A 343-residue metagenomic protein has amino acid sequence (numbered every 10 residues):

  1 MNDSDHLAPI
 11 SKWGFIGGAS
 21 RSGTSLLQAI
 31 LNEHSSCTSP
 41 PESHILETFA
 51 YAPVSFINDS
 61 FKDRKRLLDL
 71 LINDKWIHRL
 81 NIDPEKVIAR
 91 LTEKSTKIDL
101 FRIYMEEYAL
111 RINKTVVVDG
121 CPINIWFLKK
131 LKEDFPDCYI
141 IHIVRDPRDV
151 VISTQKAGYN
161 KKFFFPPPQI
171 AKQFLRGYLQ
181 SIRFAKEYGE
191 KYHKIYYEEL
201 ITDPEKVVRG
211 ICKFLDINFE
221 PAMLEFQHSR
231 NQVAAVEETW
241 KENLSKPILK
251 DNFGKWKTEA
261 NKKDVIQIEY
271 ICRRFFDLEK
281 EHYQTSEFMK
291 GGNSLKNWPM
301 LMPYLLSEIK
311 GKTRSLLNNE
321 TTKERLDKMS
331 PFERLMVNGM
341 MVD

Functional and structural regions predicted by a protein language model:
M1-G14, I217-D343: PAPS-dependent sulfotransferases, especially Golgi type II membrane carbohydrate sulfotransferases
S11-K12, S22, L100-I103, N113 (+3 more regions): Short, conserved clusters of charged catalytic residues that mark active-site and nucleotide-handling motifs
F15, L26, Y139: Amphipathic alpha-helical recognition patches that constitute DNA-binding helices
G18-A19: P-loop (Walker A) phosphate-binding loop of NTP-binding proteins
S25-S36: A conserved segment at the C-terminal end of the G1
S35-S39, Y139: Catalytic donor-sugar/metal-binding loop of nucleotide-sugar-dependent glycosyltransferases
T38-N124: PAPS-dependent sulfation machinery
Y108-P247: PAPS-dependent sulfotransferase catalytic domain
